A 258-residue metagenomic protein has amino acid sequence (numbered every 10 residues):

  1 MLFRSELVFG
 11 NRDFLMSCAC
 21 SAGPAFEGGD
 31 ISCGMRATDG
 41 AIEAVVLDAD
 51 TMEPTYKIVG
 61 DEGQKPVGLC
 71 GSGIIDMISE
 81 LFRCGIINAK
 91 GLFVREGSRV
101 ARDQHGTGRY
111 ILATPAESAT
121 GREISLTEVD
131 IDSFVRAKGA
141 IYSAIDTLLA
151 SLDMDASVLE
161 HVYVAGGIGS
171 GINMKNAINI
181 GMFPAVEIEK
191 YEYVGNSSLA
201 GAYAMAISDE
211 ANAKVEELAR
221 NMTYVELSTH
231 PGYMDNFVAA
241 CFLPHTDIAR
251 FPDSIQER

Functional and structural regions predicted by a protein language model:
M1-L2: Short, small-residue-biased leader/transition segments that mark boundaries at the very start of proteins
V8-T107: Active-site core segments that coordinate phosphate-bearing ligands/cofactors across diverse enzyme families
N11-M16, C20, A25-S32, M154-L218: Catalytic phosphate/nucleotide-handling subdomain of diverse soluble enzymes
I31, Q64-G68, T127-K138, I188-N196: Hydrophobic alpha-helical scaffolding
K57, I111-I131: Gly-rich Lys/Arg/Thr-decorated short loops/hinges at beta-loop-alpha junctions or inter-strand turns that position
V94-Q104, V158-I168, L218-H230: A glycine-rich phosphate-binding loop feature that marks nucleotide/adenosyl-phosphate handling sites
V135-S157: Phosphate/ATP-binding catalytic cores across multiple sugar-kinase/actin-like superfamilies, primarily ASKHA
A204-R258: Acidic, glycine/GT-rich loop-and beta-edge segments that sit at the periphery of enzyme/chaperone cores
